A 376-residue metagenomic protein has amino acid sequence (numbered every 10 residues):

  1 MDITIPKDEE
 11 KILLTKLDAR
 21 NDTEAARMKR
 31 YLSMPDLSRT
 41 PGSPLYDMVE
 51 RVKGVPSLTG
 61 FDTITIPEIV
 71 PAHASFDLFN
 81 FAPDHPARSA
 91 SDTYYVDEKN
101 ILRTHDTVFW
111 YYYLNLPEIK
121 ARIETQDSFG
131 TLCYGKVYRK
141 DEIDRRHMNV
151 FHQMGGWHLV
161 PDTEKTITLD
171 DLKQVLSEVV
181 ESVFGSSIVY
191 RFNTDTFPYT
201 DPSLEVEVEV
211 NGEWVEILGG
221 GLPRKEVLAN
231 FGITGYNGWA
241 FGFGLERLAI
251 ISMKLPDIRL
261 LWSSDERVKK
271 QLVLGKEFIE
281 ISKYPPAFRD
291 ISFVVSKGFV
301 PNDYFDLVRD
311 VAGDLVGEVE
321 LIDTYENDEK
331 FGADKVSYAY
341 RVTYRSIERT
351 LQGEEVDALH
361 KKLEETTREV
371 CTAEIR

Functional and structural regions predicted by a protein language model:
M1-V150, L159, W214, G219-L228 (+2 more regions): Class II aminoacyl-tRNA synthetase-like tRNA-binding/catalytic domains
K29-Y31, V150-H158, K283-R289, A339-R341: Short acidic (Asp/Glu) and glycine-rich catalytic loops that position anionic groups and cofactors
L37-P41, M154-D170, R289-K297, Q352: Short histidine-centered catalytic/ligand-binding loop motif
P44-T59, D171-G185, D303-D310: Amphipathic alpha-helical segments
T59-P67, S186-T194, I375: Short secondary-structure junctions
M148-N149, Q153-L172, S177, E181 (+1 more regions): A conserved active-site cap/scaffold subdomain adjacent to cofactor or substrate pockets
I167-L172, E178-L204: Extended C-terminal subregions enriched in glycine
N193, P198-R376: A carboxyl-terminal module marker
